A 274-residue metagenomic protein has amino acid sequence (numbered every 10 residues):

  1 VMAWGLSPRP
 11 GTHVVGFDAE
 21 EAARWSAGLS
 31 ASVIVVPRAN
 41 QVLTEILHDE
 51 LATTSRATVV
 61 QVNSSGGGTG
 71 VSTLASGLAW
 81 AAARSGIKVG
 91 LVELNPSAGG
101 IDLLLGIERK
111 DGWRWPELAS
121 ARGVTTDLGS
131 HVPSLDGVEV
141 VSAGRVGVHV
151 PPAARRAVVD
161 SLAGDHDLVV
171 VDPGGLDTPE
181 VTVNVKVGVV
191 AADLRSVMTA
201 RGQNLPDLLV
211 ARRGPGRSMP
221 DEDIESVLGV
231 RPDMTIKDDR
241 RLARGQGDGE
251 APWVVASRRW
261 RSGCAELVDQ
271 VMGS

Functional and structural regions predicted by a protein language model:
V1-V59, E108-R109, W113-T126, L205-D207 (+4 more regions): Acidic-aromatic/histidine active-site loop/patch
L6-P8, A19-E21, T69, V146-P151 (+3 more regions): Short acidic, S/G/P-rich loop/turn micro-motifs used as interaction or catalytic elements
R9, A57, I87, D165-D167 (+1 more regions): Short, high-confidence coil segments that cap the C-terminus of an alpha-helix and link into the following beta-strand
H13-V15, I34, V60, G90-V92 (+4 more regions): Hydrophobic/aromatic beta-strand patches that form the interior of the parallel beta-sheet core in alpha/beta enzyme
A27-G28, R84, G164: Residues at the C-terminal ends
A52-V92: Walker A (P-loop) phosphate-binding motif
S64, L91-D165, R241-D248, P252-V254: P-loop/Walker-type NTP enzyme "switch/lid" segment
V158-G247: Conserved catalytic-core segment of NTP-binding enzymes
